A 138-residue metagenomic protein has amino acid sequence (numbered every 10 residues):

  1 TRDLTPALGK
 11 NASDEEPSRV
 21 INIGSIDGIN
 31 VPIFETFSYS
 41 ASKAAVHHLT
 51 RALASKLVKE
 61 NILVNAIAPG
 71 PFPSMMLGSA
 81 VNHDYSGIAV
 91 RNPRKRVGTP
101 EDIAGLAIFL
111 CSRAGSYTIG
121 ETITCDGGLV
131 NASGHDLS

Functional and structural regions predicted by a protein language model:
T1, S42, T50: Active-site helix of classical SDR
P6, S55-K56, S116: Alpha-helical segment proximal to the catalytic Tyr-Lys
S25: Residue(s) in the substrate-gating loop at a strand-loop-helix junction that position the organic substrate next
V31-S40, A52, A80: Active-site loop-to-helix junction immediately N-terminal to the catalytic Tyr of the SDR YXXXK motif in Rossmann-fold
E35, K59, A66-N92, D102 (+1 more regions): A glycine/serine/threonine-rich, flexible loop-to-helix segment that serves as the NAD(P) cofactor-binding "lid"
T36-A45, V58: The catalytic Tyr-X3-Lys active-site helix of short-chain dehydrogenase/reductase
V58, L63, T118-G120: Short, small/polar-rich loop/turn modules that mediate ligand/substrate recognition or access, typified
I108, I119-S138: Short C-terminal tail/terminal secondary-structure segment of NAD(P)H-dependent dehydrogenase/reductase domains
